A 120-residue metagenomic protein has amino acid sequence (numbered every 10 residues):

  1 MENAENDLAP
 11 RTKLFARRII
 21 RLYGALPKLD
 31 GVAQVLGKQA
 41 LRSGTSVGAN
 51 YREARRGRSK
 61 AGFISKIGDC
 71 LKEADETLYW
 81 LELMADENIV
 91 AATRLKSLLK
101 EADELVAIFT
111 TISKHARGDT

Functional and structural regions predicted by a protein language model:
M1-T120: Short, C-terminally biased terminal segments at protein or domain edges
